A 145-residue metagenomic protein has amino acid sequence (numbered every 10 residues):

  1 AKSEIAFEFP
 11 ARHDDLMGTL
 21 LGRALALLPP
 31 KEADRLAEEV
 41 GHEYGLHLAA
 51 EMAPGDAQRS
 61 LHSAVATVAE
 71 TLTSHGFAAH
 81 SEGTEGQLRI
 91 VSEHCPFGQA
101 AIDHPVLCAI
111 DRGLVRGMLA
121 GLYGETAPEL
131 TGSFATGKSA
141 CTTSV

Functional and structural regions predicted by a protein language model:
K2-P30: Conserved segment of winged-helix/HTH DNA-binding domains
E4, H94-F97, F134-T136: Short, internal active-site loops enriched in acidic
L16, S63, I110: Conserved active-site and cofactor/substrate-binding residues in soluble primary-metabolism enzymes
L28-L107: Amphipathic interaction/junction segments at domain boundaries or subunit interfaces
A69, H80-E82, R89-V91, E125-V145: Short terminal or interdomain "cap/linker" segment that borders an active site or interface and mediates
L72-F77, L119-A127: Short secondary-structure junctions
I102-M118, L122-Y123: Non-DNA-binding regulatory cores of transcription-related proteins, predominantly C-terminal effector-binding
